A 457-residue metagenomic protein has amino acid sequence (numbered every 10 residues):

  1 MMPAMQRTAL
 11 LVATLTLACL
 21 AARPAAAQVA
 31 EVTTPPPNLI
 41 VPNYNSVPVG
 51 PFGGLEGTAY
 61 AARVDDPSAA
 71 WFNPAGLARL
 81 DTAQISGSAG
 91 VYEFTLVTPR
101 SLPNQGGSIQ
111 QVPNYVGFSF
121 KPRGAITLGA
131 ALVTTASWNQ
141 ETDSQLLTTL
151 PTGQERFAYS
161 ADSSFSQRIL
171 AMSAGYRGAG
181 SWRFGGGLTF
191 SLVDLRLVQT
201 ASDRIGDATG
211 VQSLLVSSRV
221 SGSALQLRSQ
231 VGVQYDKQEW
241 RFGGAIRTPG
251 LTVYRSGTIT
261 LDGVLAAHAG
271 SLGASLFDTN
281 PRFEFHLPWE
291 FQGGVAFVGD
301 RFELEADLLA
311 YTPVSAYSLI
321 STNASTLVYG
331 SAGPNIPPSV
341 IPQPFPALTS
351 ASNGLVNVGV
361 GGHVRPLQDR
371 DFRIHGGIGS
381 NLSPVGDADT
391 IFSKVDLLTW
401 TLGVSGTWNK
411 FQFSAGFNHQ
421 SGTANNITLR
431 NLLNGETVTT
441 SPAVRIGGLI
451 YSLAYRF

Functional and structural regions predicted by a protein language model:
M1-Q6: N-terminal secretory signal peptides that target proteins for export/translocation
V12-L20: Bacterial N-terminal signal peptides
A22-P24: N-terminal signal peptide c-region/cleavage motif recognized by signal peptidases
Q28-G54, V112-F457: Outer-membrane beta-barrel porins/channels
T33-Y60, A78-L96: Transmembrane beta-strand segments of Gram-negative outer membrane beta-barrel proteins
T58-W71, A75: Periplasmic N-terminal accessory/gating domains of Gram-negative outer-membrane beta-barrel systems
A62-D65, G106, A161-D162, P281-R282: Short, flexible loop segments at the rims of nucleotide/cofactor-binding pockets, characterized by
A75-Q140: Glycine-rich, N-terminal phosphate-binding loop and its surrounding beta-alpha-beta segment
